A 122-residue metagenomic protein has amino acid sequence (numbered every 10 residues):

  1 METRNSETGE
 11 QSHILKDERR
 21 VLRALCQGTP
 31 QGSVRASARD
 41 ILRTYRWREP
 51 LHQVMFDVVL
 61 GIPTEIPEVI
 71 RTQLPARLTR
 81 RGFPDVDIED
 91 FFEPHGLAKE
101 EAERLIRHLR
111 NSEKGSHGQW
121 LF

Functional and structural regions predicted by a protein language model:
M1-W120: Noncatalytic partner-interaction/assembly domains of nucleic-acid and motor enzyme complexes, especially the accessory
